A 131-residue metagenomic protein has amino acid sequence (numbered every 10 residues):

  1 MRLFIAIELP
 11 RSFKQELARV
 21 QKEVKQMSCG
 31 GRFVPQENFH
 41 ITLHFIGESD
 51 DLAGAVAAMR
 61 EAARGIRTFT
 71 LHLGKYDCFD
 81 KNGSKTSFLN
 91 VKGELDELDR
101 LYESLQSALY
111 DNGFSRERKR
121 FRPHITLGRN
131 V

Functional and structural regions predicted by a protein language model:
M1-V131: Histidine-dependent nucleotide/RNA phosphoesterase domain, centered on the 2H-phosphoesterase fold with its duplicated
